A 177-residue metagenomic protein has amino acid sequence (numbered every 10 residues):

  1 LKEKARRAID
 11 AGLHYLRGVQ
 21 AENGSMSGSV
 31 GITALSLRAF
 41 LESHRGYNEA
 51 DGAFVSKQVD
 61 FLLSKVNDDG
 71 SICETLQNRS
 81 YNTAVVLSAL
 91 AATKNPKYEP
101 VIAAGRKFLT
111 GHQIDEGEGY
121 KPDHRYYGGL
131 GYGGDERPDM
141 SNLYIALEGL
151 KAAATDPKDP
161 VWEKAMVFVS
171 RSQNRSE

Functional and structural regions predicted by a protein language model:
L1-E177: Preference for long, amphipathic alpha-helical scaffolds in soluble/luminal domains and all-alpha bundles
